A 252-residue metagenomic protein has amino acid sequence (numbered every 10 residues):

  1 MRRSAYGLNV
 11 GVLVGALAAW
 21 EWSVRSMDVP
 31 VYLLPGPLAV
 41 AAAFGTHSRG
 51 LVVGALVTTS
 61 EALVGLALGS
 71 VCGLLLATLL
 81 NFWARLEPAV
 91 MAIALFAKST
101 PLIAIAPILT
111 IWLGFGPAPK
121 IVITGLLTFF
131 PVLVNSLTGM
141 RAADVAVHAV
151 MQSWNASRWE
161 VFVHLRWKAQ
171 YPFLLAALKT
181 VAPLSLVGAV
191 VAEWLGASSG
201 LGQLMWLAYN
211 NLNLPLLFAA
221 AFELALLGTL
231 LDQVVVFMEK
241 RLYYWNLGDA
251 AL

Functional and structural regions predicted by a protein language model:
S4-S26: N-terminal signal-anchor transmembrane alpha helix
R25-S70: Periplasmic/extracellular loop-to-transmembrane helix junction in inner-membrane transport proteins
A41, S48, V52, L56 (+8 more regions): Alpha-helical membrane-protein architecture signal
V64-A94, I111: Transmembrane-helix boundary motif in ABC transporter permease subunits
A84, R141, P172, F218-L252: C-terminal transmembrane helix and the adjacent membrane-cytosol boundary/short C-terminal tail of inner/organellar
L95-P131, T138-G139: Generic hydrophobic transmembrane alpha-helix motif, especially the helices
V122-L126, W159-A192, F218-A219, E223-L224 (+1 more regions): Transmembrane alpha-helices
N135-T180, L201, M205: Short cytoplasmic-facing helical segments at TM-TM junctions of multi-pass membrane proteins
